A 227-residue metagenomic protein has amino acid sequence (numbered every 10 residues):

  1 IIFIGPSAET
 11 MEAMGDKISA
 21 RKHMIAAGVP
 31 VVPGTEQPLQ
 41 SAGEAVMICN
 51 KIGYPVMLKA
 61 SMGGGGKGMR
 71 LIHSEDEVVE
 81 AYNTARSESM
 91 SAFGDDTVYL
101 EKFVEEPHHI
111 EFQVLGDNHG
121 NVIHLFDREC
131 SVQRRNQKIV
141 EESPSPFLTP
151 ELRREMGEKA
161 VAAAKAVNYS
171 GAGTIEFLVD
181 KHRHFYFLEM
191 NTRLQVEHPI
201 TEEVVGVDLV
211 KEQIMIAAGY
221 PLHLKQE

Functional and structural regions predicted by a protein language model:
I1-I175, V179-V204: N-terminal beta-alpha lobe that positions the nucleotide/phosphoryl donor in ATP/NTP-coupled carboxylate activation
A45, D180, E212-E227: Peripheral (often C-terminal) accessory segments that flank ATP-dependent C-N-forming ligase machineries
P150-E151, V204-A217: C-terminal active-site "lid" helix and adjoining low-complexity regulatory extension at the edge of ATP-using catalytic
